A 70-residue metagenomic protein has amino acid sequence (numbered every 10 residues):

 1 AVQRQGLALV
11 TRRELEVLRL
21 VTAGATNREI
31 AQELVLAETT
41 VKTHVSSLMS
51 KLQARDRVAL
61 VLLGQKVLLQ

Functional and structural regions predicted by a protein language model:
A1-L20: Regulatory hinge/linker segments at domain boundaries that couple sensory/effector modules to output domains
L7-V10, A54, L69: Hydrophobic patch in the ABC ATPase nucleotide-binding domain
L15, A59-L62: A broad detector of short, well-ordered amphipathic alpha-helices that serve as recognition/interaction surfaces
R19-A23, Q65: Short, locally clustered residues in the helix-turn-helix/winged-helix DNA-binding domain
G24-A59: Recognition helix of helix-turn-helix DNA-binding domains
L63-Q70: Intrinsically disordered, low-complexity basic tails/linkers immediately adjacent to helix-turn-helix/homeobox/MYB/SANT
